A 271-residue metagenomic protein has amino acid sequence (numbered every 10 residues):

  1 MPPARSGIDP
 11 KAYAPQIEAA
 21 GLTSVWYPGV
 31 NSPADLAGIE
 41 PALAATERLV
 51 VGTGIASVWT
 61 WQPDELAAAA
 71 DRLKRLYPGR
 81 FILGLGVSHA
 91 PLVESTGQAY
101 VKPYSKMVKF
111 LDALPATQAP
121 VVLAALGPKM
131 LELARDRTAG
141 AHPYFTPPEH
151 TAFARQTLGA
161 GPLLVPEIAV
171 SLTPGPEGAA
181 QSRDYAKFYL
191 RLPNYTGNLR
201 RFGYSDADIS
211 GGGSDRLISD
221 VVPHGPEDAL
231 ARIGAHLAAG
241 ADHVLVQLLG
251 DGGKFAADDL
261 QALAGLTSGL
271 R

Functional and structural regions predicted by a protein language model:
M1-R271: Active-site-adjacent structural elements that line small-molecule/cofactor binding pockets in enzymes
